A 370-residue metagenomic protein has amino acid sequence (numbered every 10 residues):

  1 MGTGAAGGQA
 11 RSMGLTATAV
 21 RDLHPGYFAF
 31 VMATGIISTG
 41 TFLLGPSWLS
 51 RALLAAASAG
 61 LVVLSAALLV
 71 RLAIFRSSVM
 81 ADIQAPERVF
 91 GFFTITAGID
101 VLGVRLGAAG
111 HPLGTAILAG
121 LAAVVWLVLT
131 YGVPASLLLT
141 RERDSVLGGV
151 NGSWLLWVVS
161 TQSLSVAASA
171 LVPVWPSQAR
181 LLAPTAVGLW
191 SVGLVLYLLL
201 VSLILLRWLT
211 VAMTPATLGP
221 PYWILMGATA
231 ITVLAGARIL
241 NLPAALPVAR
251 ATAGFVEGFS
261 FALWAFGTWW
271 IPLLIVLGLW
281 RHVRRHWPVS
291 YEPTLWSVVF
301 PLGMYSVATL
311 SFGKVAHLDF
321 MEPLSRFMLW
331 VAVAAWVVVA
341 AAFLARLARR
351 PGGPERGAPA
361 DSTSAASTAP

Functional and structural regions predicted by a protein language model:
G2-A17, V63-M80, L129-D144, R180 (+2 more regions): Hydrophobic, membrane-facing alpha-helical anchors
A10-T39, R76-V104, A119, L138-S169 (+7 more regions): Juxtamembrane helix-loop boundaries in multi-pass membrane proteins
A33, T39, V63-R71, I204-R207 (+3 more regions): C-terminal transmembrane-bundle signature of multipass membrane proteins, characterized by strong activation on
G35, S58-S65, V104, L129-T130 (+2 more regions): Hydrophobic core segments of alpha-helical transmembrane domains in multi-pass membrane transport and ion-translocation
G40-R51, R105-I117, A168-T185, R238-F255 (+1 more regions): Helix-coil boundary and interhelical linker segments in multi-pass alpha-helical membrane proteins
S47-A122: Membrane helical hairpin/interfacial module
A52-A66, T115-V128, P184-L199, S260-W269 (+1 more regions): Structural signature of hydrophobic alpha-helical transmembrane segments
W154-L277: Generic multipass alpha-helical transmembrane bundles of integral membrane proteins
